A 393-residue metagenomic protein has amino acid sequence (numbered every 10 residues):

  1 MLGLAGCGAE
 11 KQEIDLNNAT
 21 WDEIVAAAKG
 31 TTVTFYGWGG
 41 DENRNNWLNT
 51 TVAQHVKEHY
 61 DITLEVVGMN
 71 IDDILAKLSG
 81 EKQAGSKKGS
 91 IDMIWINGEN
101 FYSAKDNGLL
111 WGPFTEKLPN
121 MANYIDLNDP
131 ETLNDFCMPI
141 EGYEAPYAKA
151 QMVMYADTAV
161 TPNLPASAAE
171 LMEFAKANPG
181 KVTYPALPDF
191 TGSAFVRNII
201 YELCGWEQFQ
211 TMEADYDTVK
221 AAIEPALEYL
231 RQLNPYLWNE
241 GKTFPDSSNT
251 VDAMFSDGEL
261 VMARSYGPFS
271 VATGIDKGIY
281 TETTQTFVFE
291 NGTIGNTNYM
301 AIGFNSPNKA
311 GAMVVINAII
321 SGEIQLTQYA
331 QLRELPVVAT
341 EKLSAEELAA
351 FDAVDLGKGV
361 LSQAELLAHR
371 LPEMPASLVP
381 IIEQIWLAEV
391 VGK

Functional and structural regions predicted by a protein language model:
G3-G6: C-terminal motif of bacterial Sec signal peptides marking the signal peptidase cleavage site
G8-E10: Bacterial signal peptide processing site
E13-T20, T32-N49, N298: Extracytoplasmic "Venus flytrap"
N17, A253, K358-K393: Conserved C-terminal helix/tail region of periplasmic/extracytoplasmic solute-binding proteins
W38-T51, E65-L75, G89-N249: Extracytoplasmic ligand-binding site segments that recognize negatively charged/polar headgroups
A104-P113, P139-E141, T273-V288, D352: Ligand-binding "clamshell"
W238-N305: Extracytoplasmic/periplasmic substrate-binding proteins
T293-I294, N298-L367: Mature extracytoplasmic/periplasmic domains
